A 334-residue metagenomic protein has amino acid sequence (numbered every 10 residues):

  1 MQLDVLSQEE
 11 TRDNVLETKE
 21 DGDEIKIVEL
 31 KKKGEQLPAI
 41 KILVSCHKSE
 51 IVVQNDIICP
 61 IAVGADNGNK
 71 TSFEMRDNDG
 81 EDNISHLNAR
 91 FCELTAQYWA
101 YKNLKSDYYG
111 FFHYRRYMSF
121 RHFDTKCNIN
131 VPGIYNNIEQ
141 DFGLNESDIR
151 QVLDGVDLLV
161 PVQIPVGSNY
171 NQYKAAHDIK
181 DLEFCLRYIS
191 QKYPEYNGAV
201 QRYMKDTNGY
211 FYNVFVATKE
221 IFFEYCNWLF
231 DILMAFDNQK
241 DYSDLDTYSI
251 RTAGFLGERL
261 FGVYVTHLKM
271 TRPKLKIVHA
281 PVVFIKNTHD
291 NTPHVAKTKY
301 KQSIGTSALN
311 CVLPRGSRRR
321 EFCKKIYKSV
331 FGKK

Functional and structural regions predicted by a protein language model:
Q2-K334: ER/Golgi luminal nucleotide-sugar-dependent glycosyltransferases, focusing on the catalytic module
